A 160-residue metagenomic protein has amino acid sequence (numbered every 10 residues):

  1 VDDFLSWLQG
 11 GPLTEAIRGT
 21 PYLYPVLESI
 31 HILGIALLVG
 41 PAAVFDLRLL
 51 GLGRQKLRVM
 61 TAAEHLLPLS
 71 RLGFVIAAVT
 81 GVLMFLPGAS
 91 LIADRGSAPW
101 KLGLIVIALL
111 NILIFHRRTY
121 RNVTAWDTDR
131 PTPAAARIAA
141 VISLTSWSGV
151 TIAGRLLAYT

Functional and structural regions predicted by a protein language model:
V1-T160: Polytopic transmembrane helical bundles with strong interfacial aromatic enrichment
